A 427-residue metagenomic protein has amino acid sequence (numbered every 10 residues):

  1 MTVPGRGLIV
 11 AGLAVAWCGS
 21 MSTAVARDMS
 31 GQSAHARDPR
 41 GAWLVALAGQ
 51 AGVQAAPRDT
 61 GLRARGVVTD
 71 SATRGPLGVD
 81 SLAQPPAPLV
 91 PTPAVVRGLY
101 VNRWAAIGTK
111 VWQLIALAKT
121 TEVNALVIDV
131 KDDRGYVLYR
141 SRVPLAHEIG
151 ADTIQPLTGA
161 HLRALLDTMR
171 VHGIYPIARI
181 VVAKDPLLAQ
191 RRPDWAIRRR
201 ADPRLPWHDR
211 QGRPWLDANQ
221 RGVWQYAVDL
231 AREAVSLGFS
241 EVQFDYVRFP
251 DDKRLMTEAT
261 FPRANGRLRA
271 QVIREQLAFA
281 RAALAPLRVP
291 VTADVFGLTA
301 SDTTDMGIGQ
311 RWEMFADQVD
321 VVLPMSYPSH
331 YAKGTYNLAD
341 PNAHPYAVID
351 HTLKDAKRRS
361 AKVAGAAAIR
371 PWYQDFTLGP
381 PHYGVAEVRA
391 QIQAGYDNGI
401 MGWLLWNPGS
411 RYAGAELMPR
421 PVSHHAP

Functional and structural regions predicted by a protein language model:
L89-N102, A106, D167, A183-S236: Active-site-adjacent "subsite" loops/lids of carbohydrate-active enzymes
R97-A105, L145-T158, Q211-Q225, R263-Q271 (+2 more regions): The substrate-binding groove and active-site-proximal loops of carbohydrate-active enzymes, especially glycoside
W112-Y136, S236-E241, V321, N398-M401: Catalytic domains of carbohydrate-active enzymes, especially glycoside hydrolases
T121-L157, D251-E258: Aromatic-lined carbohydrate-binding/catalytic grooves of carbohydrate-active enzymes
V123-V130, T158-H208, Q243-F244: Glycine-rich, aromatic-flanked loop segments that form ligand/cofactor-binding clefts across common enzyme folds
R142, P186-D194, L237-L268: Active-site-proximal loop/short-helix segments that contain or immediately flank catalytic acid/base residue(s)
I177-V181, D185, Q243, R269-I308 (+1 more regions): Aromatic-lined carbohydrate-recognition surfaces of secreted/lumenal glycan-active proteins
V319-Y331, P345-D350, D355-A426: Substrate-binding cleft of secreted/luminal carbohydrate-active enzymes
